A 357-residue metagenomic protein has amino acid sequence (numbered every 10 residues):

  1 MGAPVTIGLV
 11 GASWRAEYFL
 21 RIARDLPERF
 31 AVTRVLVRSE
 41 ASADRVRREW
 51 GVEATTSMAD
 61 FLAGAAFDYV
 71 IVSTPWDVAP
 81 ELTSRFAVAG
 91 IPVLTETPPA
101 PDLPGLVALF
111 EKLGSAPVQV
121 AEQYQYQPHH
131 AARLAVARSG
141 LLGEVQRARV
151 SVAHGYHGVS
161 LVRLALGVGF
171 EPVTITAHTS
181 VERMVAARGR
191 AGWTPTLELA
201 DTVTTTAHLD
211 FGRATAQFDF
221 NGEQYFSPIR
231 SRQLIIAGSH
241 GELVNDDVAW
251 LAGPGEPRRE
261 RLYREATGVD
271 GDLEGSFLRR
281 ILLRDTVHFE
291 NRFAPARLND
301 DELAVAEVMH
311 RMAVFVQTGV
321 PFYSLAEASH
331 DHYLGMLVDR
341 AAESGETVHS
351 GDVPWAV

Functional and structural regions predicted by a protein language model:
M1-P4, Y69-I71, F293-V357: C-terminal helix-rich "cap/oligomerization" subdomain common to oxidoreductases
M1-W50: N-terminal Rossmann-like dinucleotide-binding module
E53-A63: Short acidic low-complexity segments
G64, Y69-W76, P80-Q125: Beta-strand-loop-alpha-helix segment that lines the small-molecule cofactor/substrate pocket of alpha/beta enzymes
S73, E96, D219-F220, G238: Short, well-ordered coil/turn residues at beta-beta hairpins and beta-strand->alpha-helix junctions within
P128-R147, G158: Rossmann-like NAD(P)H-binding beta-loop-alpha module
V145-S231, I235, A356: Rossmann-like dinucleotide-binding domain that binds NAD(P)(H)
E198, D210, L234-I235, H240-F322 (+1 more regions): C-terminal glycine/acidic-rich active-site capping loop/insertion
